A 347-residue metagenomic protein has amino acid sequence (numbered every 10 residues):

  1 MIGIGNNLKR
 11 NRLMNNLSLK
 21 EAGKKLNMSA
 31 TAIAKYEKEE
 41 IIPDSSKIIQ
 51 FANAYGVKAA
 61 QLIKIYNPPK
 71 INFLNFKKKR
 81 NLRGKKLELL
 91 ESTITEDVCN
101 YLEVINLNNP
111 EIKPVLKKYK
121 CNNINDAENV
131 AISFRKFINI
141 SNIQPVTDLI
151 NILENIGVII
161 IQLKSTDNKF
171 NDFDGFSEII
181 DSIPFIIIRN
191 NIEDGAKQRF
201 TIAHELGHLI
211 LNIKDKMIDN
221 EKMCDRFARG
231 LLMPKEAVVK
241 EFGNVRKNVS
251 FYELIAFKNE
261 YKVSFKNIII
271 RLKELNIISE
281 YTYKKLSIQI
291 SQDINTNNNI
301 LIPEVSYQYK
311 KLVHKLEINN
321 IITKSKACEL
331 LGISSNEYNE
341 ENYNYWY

Functional and structural regions predicted by a protein language model:
M1-Y347: Active-site hotspot residues in diverse enzymes, especially metal/ion-binding acidic/histidine motifs
